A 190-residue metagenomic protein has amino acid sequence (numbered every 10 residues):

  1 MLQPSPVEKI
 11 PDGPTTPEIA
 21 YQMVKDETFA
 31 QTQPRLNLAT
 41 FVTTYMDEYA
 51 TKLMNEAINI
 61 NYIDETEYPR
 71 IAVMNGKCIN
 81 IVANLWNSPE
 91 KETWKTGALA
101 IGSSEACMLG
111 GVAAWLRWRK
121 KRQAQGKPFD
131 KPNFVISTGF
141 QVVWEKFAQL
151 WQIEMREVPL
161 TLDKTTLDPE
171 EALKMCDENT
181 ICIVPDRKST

Functional and structural regions predicted by a protein language model:
M1-K95: N-terminal entrance/gating region of PLP-dependent enzymes' catalytic architecture
A72-N75, I79-N80, W94-A124, V143-F147: Conserved beta-loop-alpha segment that forms the PLP phosphate-binding cup at the N-terminus of a helix
W118-F140: Conserved PLP-anchoring active-site segment centered on the Schiff-base-forming lysine
V135, C182-V184: Structural motif
Q141, T161-D168: Short acidic loop-to-helix transition motifs that present clustered carboxylates
L150-D163, N179-C182: Membrane-embedded translocation segments of transport machinery
D168-N179: Short amphipathic alpha-helix with an adjacent loop that forms part of the alpha/beta core around
S189-T190: Conserved small/polar residues in nucleotide/adenosyl-binding loops
